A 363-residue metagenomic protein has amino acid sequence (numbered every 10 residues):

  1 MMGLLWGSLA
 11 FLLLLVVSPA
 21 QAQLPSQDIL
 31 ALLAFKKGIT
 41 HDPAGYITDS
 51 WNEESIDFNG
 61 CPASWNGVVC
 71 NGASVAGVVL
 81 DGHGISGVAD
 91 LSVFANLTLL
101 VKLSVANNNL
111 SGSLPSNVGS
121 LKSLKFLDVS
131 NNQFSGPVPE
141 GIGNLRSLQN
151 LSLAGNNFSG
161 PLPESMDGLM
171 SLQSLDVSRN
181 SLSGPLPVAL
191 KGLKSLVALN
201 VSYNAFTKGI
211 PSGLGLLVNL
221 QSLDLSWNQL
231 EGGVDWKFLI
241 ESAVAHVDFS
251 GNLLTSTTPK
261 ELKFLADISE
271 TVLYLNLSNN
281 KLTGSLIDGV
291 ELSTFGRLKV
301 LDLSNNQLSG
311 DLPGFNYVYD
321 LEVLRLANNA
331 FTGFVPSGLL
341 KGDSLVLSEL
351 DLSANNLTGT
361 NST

Functional and structural regions predicted by a protein language model:
G3-N66, A76: Surface-exposed cap/linker segments adjacent to membranes
C70-G112: LRR N-terminal entry segment and analogous cap-like coil->beta motifs
G72, F94-L100, G119-L124, G143-L148 (+8 more regions): Leucine-rich repeat
H83, N108, N132, L153-N156 (+8 more regions): Consensus "Asn ladder" position of solenoid repeat domains
V88-S92, L114-S116, V138-E140, S159-E164 (+8 more regions): The feature encodes a structural signal of leucine-rich repeats
L97-L214: A generic tandem-repeat structural signature
S212-N228, G233-K237, E241-N252, E261: WD40 beta-propeller repeat blades
V244, V272, L321-R325, F331-T332 (+1 more regions): Leucine-rich repeat domain C-terminal region
